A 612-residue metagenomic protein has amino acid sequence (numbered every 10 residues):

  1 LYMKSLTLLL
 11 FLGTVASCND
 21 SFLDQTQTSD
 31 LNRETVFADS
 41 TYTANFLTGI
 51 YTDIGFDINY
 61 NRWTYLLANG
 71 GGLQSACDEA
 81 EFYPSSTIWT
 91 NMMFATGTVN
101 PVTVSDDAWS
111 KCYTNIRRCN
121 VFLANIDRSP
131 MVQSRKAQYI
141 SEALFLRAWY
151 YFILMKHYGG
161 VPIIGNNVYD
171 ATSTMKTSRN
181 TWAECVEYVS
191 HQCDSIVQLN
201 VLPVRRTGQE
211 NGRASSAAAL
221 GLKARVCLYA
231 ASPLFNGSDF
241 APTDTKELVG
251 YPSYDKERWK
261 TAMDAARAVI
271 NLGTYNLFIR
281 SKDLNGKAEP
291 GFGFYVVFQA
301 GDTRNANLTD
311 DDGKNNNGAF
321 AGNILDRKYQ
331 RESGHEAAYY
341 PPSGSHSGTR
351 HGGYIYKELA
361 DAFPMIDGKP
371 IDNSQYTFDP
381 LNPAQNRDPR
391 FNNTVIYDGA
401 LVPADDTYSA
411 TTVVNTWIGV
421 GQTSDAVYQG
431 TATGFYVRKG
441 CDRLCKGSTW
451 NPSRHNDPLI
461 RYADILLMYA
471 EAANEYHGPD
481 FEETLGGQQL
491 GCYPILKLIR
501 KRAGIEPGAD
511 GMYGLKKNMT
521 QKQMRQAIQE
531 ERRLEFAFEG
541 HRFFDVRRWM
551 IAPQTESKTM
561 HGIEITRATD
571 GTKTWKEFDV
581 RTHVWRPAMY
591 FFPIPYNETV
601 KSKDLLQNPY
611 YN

Functional and structural regions predicted by a protein language model:
L1-T28: Bacterial Sec-dependent N-terminal signal peptides
C18-N19, C112-Y113, Y188-S190, E210 (+7 more regions): Long, intrinsically disordered, low-complexity segments
N19-S85, G159-V161, D194, R213-L220 (+2 more regions): An aromatic- and glycine-enriched ligand-binding surface/loop that stacks and positions planar moieties
N32, D39, A44-I58, E81-Y158 (+5 more regions): Conserved, well-structured interaction surfaces
T41-N45, G49, K111-V121, W149 (+14 more regions): Extracytoplasmic/secreted proteins, especially bacterial periplasmic and envelope-associated proteins
R135-S141, R206-A219, L485-Q488, L515-N518: A glycine-rich, coil/turn loop motif that links secondary-structure elements
N167-V168, K176-W182, G221, L234-D264 (+3 more regions): Acidic, serine/threonine/proline-rich low-complexity intrinsically disordered regions
A384-K501: C-terminal substrate/ligand-recognition segments
